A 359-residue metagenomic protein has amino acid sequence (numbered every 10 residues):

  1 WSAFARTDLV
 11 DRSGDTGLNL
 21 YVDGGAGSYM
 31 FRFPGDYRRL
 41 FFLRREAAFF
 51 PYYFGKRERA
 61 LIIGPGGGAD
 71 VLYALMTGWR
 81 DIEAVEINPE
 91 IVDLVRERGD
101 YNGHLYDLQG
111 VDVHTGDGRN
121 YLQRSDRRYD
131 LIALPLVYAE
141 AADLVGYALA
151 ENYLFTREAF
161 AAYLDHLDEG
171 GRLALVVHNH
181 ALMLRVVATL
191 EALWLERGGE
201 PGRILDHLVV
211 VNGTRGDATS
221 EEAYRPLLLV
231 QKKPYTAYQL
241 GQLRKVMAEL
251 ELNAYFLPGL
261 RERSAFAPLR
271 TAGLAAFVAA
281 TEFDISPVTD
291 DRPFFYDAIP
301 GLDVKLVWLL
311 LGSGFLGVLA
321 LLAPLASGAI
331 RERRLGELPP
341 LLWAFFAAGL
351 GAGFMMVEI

Functional and structural regions predicted by a protein language model:
W1-G103, L108-Q109, A188-E191, L195-G198 (+2 more regions): Class I S-adenosylmethionine
F54-G55, L122-D126: A short, aliphatic-rich alpha-helical micro-motif
R57-E58, G78-I82, Q109, R127-D130 (+2 more regions): Loop/turn elements at helix/coil->beta-strand transitions in domains of secreted/extracellular proteins
E90-I91, R98, L108-G110, T115-G116 (+2 more regions): Mobile active-site "lid"/loop adjacent to the S-adenosyl-L-methionine
L175, R197-L208, A237-L243: Acidic/polar loop patches that form or flank catalytic/metal-binding clefts of enzymes that bind anionic ligands
G202-S220: Short, surface-exposed recognition loops and adjoining beta-strand edges that mediate ligand/DNA contacts, enriched
V210, S220-A275: Flexible, glycine-/basic-rich loop-and-beta segments that form/coincide with the SAM-dependent methyltransferase
A265-G301: Low-complexity, acidic polar-rich segments
